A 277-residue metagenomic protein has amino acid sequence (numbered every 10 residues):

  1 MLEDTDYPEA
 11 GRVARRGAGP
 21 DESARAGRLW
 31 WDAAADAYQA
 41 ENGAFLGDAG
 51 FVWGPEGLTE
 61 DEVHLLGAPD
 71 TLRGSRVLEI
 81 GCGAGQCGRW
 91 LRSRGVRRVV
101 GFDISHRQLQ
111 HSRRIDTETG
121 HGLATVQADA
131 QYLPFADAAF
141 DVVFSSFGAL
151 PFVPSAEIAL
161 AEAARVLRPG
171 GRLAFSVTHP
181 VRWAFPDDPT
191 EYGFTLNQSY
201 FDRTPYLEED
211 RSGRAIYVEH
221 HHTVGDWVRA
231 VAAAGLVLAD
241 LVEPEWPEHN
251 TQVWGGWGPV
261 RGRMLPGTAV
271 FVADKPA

Functional and structural regions predicted by a protein language model:
M1-G47: N-terminal, positively charged/glycine-rich alpha-helical extensions of SAM-dependent methyltransferases
F45-R73: Conserved alpha-helix/loop element of class I SAM-dependent methyltransferases that forms part of the SAM/SAH-binding
R76-Y132: Class I SAM-dependent methyltransferase SAM/SAH-binding core
Q131-V142: A short acidic, Gly/Pro-enriched loop at the edge of an enzyme's catalytic core that lines a small-molecule cofactor
D141-A156: A short SAM/SAH-binding and catalytic strip from SAM-dependent methyltransferases
E157-R172: A short glycine-rich, Lys/Arg-flanked "PGG" loop and its adjoining helix->strand segment in the class I
R172-Y206: Conserved class I S-adenosyl-L-methionine
V218-L241: Short alpha-helix
